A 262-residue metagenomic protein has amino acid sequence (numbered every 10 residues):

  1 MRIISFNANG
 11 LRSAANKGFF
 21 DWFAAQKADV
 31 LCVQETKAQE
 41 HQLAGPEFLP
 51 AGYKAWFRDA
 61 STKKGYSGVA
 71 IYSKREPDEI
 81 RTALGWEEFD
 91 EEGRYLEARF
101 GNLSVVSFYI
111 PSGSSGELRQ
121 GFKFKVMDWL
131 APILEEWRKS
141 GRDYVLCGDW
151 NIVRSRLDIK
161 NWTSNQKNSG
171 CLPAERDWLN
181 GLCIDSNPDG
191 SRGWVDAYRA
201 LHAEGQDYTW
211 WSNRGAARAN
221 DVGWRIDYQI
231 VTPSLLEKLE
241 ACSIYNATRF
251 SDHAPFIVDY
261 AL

Functional and structural regions predicted by a protein language model:
M1-N9, N102-S114, C147: Active-site-proximal beta-strand elements of phosphoester/diester hydrolases
F6-N7, F23-H41, V105, I133-R156 (+4 more regions): Active-site beta-strand/loop signature of hydrolases that rely on acidic residues for catalysis
R12-A24: Short, acidic/polar
T36-Q39, A44-G113: Structured beta-strand-rich core segments of catalytic domains in phosphoester-bond hydrolases
A51-K54, V126-V222, I226: Metal-dependent phosphoesterases centered on the DNase I-like endonuclease/exonuclease/phosphatase
K64-I80, A217-E237: Conserved beta strand-loop-helix elements of the APE1-like EEP
K74, A98-G101, T232-P233, V258-L262: Active-site beta-strand termini and strand-to-loop segments that position acidic
G85-W86, I110-M127, T163-S169: Surface-exposed cleft-lining segments at the edges of enzyme active sites
